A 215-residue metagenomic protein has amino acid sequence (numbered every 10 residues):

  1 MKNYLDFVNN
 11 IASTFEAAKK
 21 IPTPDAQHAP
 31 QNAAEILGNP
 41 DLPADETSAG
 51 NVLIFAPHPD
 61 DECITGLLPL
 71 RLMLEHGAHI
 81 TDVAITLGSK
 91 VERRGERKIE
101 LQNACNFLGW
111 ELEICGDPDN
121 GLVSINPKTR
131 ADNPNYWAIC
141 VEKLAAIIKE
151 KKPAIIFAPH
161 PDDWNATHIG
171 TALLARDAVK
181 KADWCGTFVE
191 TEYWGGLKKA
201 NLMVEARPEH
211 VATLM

Functional and structural regions predicted by a protein language model:
M1-W184: Active-site beta-strand->loop->alpha-helix modules in alpha/beta enzyme cores, enriched in Gly/His/Asp(Glu)
T47, L197, V211: Acidic/His-rich, metal-assisted hydrolase cores and their charged scaffolds
C115, T191, V204: Hydrophobic residues at beta-strand termini and immediately following loops that shape nucleotide-binding pockets
D162-W164, W194-L197: Short, catalytically relevant binding-site loops at active-site mouths
H168-T171, K198-M203: Histidine/acidic-residue-rich catalytic or RNA/ligand-binding cores of hydrolases and nuclease-related proteins
C185-T191: A conserved short beta-strand
Y193-W194, R207: Regulatory, intrinsically disordered low-complexity regions in eukaryotic nuclear proteins
A200-M215: A conserved mid-domain beta-alpha-beta active-site/ligand-binding segment of alpha/beta enzyme cores
